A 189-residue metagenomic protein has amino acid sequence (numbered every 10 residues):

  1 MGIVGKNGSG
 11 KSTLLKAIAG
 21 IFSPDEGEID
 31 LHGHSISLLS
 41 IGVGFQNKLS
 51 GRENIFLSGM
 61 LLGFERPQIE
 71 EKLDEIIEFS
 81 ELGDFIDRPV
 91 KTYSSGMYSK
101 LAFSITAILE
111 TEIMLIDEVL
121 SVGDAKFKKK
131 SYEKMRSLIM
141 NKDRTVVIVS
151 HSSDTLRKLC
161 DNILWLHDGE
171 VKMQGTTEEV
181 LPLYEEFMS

Functional and structural regions predicted by a protein language model:
V4-K6: The feature captures the beta-strand-to-loop junction immediately N-terminal to the Walker
D25-I36, V171: ABC nucleotide-binding domain "signature motif"
F56, Q68-F85: Conserved ABC ATPase "signature" region
S150-H151: H-loop/switch region of ABC-family ATPase nucleotide-binding domains
L156-K158: A short, surface-exposed alpha-helical micro-motif characterized by mixed small hydrophobic and charged/polar residues
D168-G169, Y184: Conserved ABC ATPase "signature" C-loop
Q174-G175: ABC ATPase "signature
